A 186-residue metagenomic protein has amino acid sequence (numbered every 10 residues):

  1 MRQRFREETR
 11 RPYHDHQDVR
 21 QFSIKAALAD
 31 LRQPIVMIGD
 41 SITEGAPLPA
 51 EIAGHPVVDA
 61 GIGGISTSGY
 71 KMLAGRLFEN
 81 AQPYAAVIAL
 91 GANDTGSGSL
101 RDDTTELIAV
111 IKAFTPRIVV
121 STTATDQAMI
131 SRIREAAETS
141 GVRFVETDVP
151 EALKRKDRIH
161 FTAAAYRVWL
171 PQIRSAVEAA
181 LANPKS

Functional and structural regions predicted by a protein language model:
M1-A85: Serine-esterase "nucleophile elbow" of acetyl-processing enzymes
A50-P56, M72-S186: Alpha-helical cap/lid subdomain in secreted, periplasmic, or secretory-pathway luminal O-acyl-processing enzymes
